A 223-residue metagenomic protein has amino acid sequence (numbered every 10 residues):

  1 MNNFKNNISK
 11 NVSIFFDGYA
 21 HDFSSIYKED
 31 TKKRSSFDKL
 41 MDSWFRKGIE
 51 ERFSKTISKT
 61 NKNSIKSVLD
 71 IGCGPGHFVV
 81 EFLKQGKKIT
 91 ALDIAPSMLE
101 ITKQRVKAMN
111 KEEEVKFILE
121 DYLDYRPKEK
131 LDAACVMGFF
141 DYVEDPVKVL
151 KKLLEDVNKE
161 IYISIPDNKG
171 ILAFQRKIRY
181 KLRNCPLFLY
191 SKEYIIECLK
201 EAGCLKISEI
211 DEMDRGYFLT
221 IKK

Functional and structural regions predicted by a protein language model:
N2-N61: Conserved class I S-adenosyl-L-methionine
G72-G74: Class I SAM-dependent methyltransferase "Motif I" SAM/SAH-binding loop
H77-K111, K116-Y122: Class I SAM-dependent methyltransferase SAM/SAH-binding core
C135: A conserved beta-strand element that flanks and buttresses the S-adenosyl-L-methionine
V143-K152: A short, conserved alpha-helix within the catalytic core of class I
N158-P166: Conserved beta-strand signature within the Rossmann-like core of class I S-adenosyl-L-methionine
N168-P186: Short, glycine-/aromatic-enriched active-site segment of Class I SAM-dependent methyltransferases
P186-A202: Short alpha-helix
